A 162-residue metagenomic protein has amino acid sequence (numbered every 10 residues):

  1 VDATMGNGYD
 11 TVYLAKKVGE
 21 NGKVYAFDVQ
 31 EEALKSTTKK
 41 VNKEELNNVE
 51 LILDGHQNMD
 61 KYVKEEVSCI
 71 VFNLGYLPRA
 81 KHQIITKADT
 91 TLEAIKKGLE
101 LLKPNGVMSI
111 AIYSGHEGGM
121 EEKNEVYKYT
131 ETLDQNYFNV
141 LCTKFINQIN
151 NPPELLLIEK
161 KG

Functional and structural regions predicted by a protein language model:
D2: Class I SAM-dependent methyltransferase core
N7-E20: Conserved SAM-binding loop of SAM-dependent methyltransferases across substrates and taxa, primarily the Class I
V18-G19, L46, L102-P104: Helix-to-beta-strand junctions that scaffold the AdoMet/dcAdoMet cofactor pocket in Class I SAM-dependent enzymes
K23-D28: Conserved SAM-binding motif I beta-strand of class I
E32-S68: S-adenosyl-L-methionine
F72-A94: Mobile active-site "lid"/loop adjacent to the S-adenosyl-L-methionine
A94, L101-I112: Conserved beta-strand signature within the Rossmann-like core of class I S-adenosyl-L-methionine
E122-G162: Class I S-adenosyl-L-methionine
